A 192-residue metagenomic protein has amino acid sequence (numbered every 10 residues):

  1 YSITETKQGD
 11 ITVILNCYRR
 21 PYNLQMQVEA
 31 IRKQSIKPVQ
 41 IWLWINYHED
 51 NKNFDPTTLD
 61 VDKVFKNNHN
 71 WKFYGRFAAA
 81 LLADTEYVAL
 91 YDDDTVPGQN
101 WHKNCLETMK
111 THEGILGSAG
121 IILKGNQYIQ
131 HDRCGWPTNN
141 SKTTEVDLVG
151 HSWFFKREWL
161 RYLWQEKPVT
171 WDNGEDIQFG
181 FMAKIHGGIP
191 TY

Functional and structural regions predicted by a protein language model:
Y1-A30: N-proximal low-complexity "stem/linker" segments adjacent to membrane-targeting elements
E29-V39: Short, acidic, metal-binding catalytic loop of nucleotide-sugar glycosyltransferases
I45-F54: A conserved acidic beta->alpha catalytic loop
F77-Y87: Active-site nucleotide-sugar/metal-binding loop of Leloir-type enzymes
A80, V96-P168: Conserved catalytic core of nucleotide-sugar-dependent glycosyltransferases
T85-V96: Short beta-strand-to-loop acidic/aromatic patch adjacent to the donor-nucleotide binding site
D172-Q178: Acidic donor-binding loop at a coil-to-helix junction in glycosyltransferase catalytic cores that engages
G180-Y192: Catalytic donor-sugar/metal-binding loop of nucleotide-sugar-dependent glycosyltransferases
